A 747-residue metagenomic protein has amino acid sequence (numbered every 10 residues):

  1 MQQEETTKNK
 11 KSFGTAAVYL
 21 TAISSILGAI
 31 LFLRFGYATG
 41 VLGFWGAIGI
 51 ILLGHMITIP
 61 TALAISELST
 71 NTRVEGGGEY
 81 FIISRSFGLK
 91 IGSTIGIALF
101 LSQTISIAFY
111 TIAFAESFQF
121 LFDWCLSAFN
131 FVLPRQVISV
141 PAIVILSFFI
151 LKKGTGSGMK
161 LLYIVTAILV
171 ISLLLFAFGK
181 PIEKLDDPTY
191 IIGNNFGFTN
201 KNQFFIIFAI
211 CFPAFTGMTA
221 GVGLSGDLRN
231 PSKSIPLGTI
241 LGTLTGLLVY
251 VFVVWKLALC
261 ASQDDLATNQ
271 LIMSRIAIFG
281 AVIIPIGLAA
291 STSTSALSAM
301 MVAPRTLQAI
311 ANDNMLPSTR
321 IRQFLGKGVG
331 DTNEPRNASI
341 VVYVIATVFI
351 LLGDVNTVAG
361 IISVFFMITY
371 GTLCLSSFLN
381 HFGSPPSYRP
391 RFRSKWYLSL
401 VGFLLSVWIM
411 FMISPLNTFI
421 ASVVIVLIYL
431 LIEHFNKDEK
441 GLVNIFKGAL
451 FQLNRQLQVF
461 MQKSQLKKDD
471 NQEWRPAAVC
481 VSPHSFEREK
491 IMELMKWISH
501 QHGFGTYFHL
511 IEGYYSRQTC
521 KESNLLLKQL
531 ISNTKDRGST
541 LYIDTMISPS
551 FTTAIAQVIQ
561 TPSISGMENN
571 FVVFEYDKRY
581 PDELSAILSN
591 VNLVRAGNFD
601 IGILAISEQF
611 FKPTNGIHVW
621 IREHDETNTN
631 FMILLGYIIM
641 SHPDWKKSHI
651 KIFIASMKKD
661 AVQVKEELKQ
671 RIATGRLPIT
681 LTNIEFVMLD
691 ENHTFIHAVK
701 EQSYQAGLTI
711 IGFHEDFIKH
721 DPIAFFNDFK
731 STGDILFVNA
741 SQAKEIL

Functional and structural regions predicted by a protein language model:
Q3-S12, T61, N380-L747: Membrane-embedded alpha-helical bundles that form conduits across membranes
N9, A47, N130-P134, Y163-P285: Helix-loop-helix junctions that connect adjacent transmembrane segments in multi-pass membrane transporters
K10-V18, L89, V132-P141, R229-S232 (+4 more regions): Loop-to-transmembrane helix boundary motifs in multi-pass membrane proteins
F13-E116, F212, T219-L228, S482-L494 (+1 more regions): Transmembrane helix-boundary motif of multi-pass solute transporters/channels
A17-I26, L52, I95, F122-G154 (+3 more regions): Transmembrane alpha-helical segments of multi-pass small-molecule transport proteins
I59-V144, F148, A289, S293-T306 (+1 more regions): Hydrophobic transmembrane alpha-helices that form the core helical bundles of multi-pass secondary transporters
F81-I83, G88, F120-C125, L244-L297 (+1 more regions): TM-loop-TM module centered on a large, flexible mid-protein loop between adjacent transmembrane helices in multi-pass
F118, R135-D186, T216, G238-T243 (+2 more regions): Membrane-interface loop-to-helix entry segments
